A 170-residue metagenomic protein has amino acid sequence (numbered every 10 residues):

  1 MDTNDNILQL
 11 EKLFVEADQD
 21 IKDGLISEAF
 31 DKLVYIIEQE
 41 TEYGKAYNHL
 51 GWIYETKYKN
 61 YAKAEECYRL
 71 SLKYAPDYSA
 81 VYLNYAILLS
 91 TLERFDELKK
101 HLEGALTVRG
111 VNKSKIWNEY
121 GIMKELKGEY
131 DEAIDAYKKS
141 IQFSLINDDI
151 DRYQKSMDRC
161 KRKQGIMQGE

Functional and structural regions predicted by a protein language model:
M1-L10, L126, I134-E170: Terminal, low-structured helical/coil segments at or just beyond the last alpha-helical repeat
L8-Q39, W52-E55: Alpha-helical segment of the N-proximal tetratricopeptide repeat
E11, K45, S79-A80, S114-K115 (+1 more regions): Start-of-helix register in tetratricopeptide repeats
D18, W52-I53, I87, I122 (+1 more regions): Residue-level recognition of tetratricopeptide repeat
K22-K32, Y58-L70, L92-G104, G128-A136 (+1 more regions): Structural signature of tandem alpha-helical TPR/SEL1-like repeats, specifically the intra-repeat loop/turn
I37, L72, L106-T107, I141 (+1 more regions): A conserved position within tetratricopeptide repeats
G44-V111: Alpha-helical adaptor scaffolds
H49, N84, E119, Y153-S156: Canonical tetratricopeptide repeat
